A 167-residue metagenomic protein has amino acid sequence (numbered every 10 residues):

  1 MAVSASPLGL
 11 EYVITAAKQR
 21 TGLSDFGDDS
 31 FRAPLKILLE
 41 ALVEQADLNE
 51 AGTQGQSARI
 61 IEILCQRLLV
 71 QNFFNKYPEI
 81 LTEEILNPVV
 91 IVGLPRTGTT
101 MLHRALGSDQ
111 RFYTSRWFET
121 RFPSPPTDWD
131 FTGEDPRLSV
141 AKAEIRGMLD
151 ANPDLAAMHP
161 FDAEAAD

Functional and structural regions predicted by a protein language model:
M1-P78: Long, basic/Gly/Ser/Thr-rich N-terminal segments that mediate initial subcellular attachment or targeting
S57, I61, L86-P88, T99 (+1 more regions): Generic internal hydrophobic packing segments that stabilize the cores of diverse globular domains
E79-L86: Phosphate-binding P-loop
V90-Q110: Glycine-rich phosphate-binding P-loop
S108-F118: Post-Walker A helix-loop "phosphate-sensing" segment adjacent to the P-loop in P-loop NTPases
E119-D167: PAPS-dependent sulfation machinery
